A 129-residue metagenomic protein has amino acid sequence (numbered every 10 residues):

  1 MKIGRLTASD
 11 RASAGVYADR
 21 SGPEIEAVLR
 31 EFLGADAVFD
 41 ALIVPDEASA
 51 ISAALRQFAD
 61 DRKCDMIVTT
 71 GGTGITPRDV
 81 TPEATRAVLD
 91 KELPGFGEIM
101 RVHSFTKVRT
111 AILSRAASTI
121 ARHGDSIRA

Functional and structural regions predicted by a protein language model:
M1-A129: Non-catalytic beta/alpha edge segments that cap or flank active sites
